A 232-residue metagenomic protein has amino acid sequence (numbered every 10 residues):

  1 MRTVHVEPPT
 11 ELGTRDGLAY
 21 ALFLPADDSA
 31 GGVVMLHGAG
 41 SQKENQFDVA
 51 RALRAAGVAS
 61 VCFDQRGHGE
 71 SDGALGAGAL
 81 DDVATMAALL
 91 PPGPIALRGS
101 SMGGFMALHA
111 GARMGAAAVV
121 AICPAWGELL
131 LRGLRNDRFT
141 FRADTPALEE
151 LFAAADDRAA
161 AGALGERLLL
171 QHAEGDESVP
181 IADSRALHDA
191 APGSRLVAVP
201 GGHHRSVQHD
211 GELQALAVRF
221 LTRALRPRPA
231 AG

Functional and structural regions predicted by a protein language model:
M1-D27: N-terminal cap/lid segment of alpha/beta-hydrolase-fold proteins
A39-R51, A182: The serine-hydrolase catalytic nucleophile loop
N45, A74-L90: Alpha/beta-hydrolase active-site loop
A50-E70: Conserved alpha/beta-hydrolase
H109-E150, S206: Hydrolase active-site cap/lid region
L164-G165, L170-H172, D176: Short beta-strand/loop motif that positions the catalytic acidic residue of the alpha/beta-hydrolase fold
E177-D183: Conserved alpha/beta-hydrolase "acid-adjacent" motif
G202-L213: Catalytic histidine-centered segment of alpha/beta-hydrolase-like enzymes
